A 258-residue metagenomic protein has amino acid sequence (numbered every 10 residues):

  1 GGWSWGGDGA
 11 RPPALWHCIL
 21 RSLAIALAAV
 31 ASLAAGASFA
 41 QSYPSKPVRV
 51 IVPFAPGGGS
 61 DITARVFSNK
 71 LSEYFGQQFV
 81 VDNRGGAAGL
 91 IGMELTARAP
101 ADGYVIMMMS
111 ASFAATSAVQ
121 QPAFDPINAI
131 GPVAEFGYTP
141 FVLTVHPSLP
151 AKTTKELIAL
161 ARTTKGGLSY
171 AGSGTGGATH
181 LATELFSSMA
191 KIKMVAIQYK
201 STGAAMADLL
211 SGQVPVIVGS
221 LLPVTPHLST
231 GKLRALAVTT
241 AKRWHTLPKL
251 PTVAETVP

Functional and structural regions predicted by a protein language model:
A35-A37: N-terminal signal peptide c-region/cleavage motif recognized by signal peptidases
K46-A55, F79-V80, V105-M108, G131 (+1 more regions): Short, well-ordered beta-strand elements
V50-T63, G85-A87, A171-A178: Extracytoplasmic "Venus flytrap"
Q77, A99-M107, T164-L168, I192 (+2 more regions): Alpha-to-beta junction loops
R84-G92, T139, G174-T175, I197-A207 (+1 more regions): Short helix-initiation/N-cap motifs at beta->coil->alpha
R98-Y104, A118-A204, V253-P258: Hinge/capping helix and adjacent helix->loop/strand transition within the periplasmic-binding protein
M108-F113, A182, T202, G219-V224 (+1 more regions): Beta->alpha turn/N-cap motifs
Y138, V224-P258: C-terminal lobe and pocket-closing loops of periplasmic/extracytoplasmic Venus-flytrap solute-binding proteins
